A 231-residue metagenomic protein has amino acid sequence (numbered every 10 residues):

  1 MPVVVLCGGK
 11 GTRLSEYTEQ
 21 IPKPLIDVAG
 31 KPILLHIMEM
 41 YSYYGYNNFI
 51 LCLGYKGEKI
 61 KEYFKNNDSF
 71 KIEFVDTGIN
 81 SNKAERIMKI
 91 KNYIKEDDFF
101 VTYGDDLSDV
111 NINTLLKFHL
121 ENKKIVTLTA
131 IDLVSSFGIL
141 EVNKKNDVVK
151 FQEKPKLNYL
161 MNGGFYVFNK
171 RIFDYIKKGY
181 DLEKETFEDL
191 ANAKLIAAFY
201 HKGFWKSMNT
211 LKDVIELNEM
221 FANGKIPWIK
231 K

Functional and structural regions predicted by a protein language model:
M1-E19, Y44: N-terminal nucleotide-binding beta1-loop-alpha1 segment
P2-V5, D27, K31-Y103, T114 (+2 more regions): Conserved N-terminal catalytic core of the sugar/cofactor nucleotidyltransferase
K10, D105-D106: Active-site metal-binding loops of divalent metal-dependent hydrolases
K10, I21, K56, L133 (+1 more regions): A generic "binding-loop/recognition-motif" signal
L25, L140-V142, F187, A198: A structural signal for short hydrophobic beta-strand segments in well-ordered beta-sheet cores
L34, I60, I90, D105 (+3 more regions): Residue-level signal for inorganic ion chemistry
F99-F100, L107, N113-L120, L133-V134 (+1 more regions): Catalytic-core segments of class I nucleotidyltransferases/pyrophosphorylases that form NMP-activated intermediates
N122-D132: A short, conserved acidic/glycine-rich loop-to-beta-strand motif that forms the donor nucleotide-sugar/metal
